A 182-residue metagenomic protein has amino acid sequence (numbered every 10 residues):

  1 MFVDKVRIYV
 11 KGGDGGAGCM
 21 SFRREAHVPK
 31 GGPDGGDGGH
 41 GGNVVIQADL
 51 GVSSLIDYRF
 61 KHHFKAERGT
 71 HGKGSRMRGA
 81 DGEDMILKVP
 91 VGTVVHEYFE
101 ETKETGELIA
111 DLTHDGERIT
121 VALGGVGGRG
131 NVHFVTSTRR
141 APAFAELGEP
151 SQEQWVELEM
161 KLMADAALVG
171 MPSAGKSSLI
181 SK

Functional and structural regions predicted by a protein language model:
M1-A174, S181: Conserved P-loop NTPase architecture
